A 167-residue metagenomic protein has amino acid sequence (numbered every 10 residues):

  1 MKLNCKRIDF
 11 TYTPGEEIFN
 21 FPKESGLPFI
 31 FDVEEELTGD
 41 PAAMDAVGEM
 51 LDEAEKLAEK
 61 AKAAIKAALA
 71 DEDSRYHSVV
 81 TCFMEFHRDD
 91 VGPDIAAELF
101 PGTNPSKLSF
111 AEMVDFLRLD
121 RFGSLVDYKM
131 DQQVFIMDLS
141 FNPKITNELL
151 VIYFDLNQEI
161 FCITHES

Functional and structural regions predicted by a protein language model:
M1-F19, A111-S167: Acidic, proline/glycine-rich low-complexity IDRs
M1-G102: Long, contiguous N-terminal structural blocks used for assembly/anchoring
F86-D90, D94-I95, L99-P101, P105-L108 (+3 more regions): Charged interaction scaffolds used for protein-protein
